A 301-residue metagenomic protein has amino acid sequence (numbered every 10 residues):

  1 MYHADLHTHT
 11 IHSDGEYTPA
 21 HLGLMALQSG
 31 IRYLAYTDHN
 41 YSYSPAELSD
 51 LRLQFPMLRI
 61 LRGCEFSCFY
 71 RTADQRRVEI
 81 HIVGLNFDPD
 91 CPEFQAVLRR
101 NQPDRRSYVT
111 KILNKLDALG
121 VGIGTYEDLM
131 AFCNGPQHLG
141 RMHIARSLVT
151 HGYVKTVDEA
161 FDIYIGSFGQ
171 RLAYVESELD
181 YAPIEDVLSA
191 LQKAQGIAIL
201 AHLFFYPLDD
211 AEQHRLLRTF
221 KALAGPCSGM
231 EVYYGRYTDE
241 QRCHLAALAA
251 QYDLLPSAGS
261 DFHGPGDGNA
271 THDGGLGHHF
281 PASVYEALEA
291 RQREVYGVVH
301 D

Functional and structural regions predicted by a protein language model:
M1-E79, G166-Q170, L179-D267, A287: An N-terminally biased module of ancient metal coordination in phosphate/nucleic-acid-related enzymes
G15-E16, R106-N114, G122-A211: Divalent metal-binding pocket/active-site signature
H21, R32, H39-F94, R100-S107 (+5 more regions): Mid-domain alpha/beta scaffold segments of enzyme catalytic cores
Q28, A118-G120, D273: Intrinsically disordered, low-complexity regions
T72-D104, R146-L172, D273-Y296: Active-site gating loops and adjacent loop-to-helix segments of metal-dependent hydrolytic enzymes
G297-D301: A short C-terminal boundary segment appended to hydrolase-like catalytic domains
